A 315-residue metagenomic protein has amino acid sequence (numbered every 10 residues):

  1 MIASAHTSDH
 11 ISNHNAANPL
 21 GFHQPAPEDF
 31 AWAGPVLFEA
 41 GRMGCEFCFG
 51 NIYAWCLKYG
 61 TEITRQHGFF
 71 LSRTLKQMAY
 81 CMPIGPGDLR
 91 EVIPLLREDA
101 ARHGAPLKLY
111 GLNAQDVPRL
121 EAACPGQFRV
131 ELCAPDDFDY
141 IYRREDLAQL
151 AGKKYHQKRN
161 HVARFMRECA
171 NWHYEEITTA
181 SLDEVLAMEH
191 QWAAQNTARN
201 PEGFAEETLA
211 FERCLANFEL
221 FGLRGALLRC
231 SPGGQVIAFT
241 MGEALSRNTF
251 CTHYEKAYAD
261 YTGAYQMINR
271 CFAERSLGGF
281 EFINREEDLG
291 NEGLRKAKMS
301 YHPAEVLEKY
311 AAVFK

Functional and structural regions predicted by a protein language model:
I2-G68, P201: Amide-forming acyltransferase catalytic core, primarily the GNAT-like/NAT-type and related acyltransferase folds
A33, F165, K298: A residue-level signal for conserved active-site and pocket-lining positions in enzyme catalytic cores
P35, C45-D116, S231-Y261: Conserved donor-binding loop and adjoining core beta-sheet/short helix segment in diverse acyl/aminoacyl transferases
K108-L109, E175, F282-R285: Short catalytic-loop micro-motif centered on adjacent basic/acidic residues
D116-E131, N160, L289-V306: Conserved active-site alpha-helix within GNAT-family acetyltransferase domains
G126-E202: Acyltransferase donor/substrate-recognition loop-hinge adjacent to the catalytic core
A180-Q235: Short, conserved active-site entrance elements at the starts or edges of catalytic domains
L223-K315: Aromatic (often tryptophan-rich) hydrophobic motifs at membrane interfaces
